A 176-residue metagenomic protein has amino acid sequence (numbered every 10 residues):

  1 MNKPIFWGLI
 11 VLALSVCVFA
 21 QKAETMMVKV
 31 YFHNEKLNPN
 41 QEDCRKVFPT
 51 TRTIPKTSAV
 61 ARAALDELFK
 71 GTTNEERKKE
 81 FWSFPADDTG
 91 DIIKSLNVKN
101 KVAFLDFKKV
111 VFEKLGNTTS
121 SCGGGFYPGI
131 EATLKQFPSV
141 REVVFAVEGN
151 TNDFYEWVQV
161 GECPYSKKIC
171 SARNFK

Functional and structural regions predicted by a protein language model:
N2-W7, C17-K176: Bimodal "functional hotspot" detector
